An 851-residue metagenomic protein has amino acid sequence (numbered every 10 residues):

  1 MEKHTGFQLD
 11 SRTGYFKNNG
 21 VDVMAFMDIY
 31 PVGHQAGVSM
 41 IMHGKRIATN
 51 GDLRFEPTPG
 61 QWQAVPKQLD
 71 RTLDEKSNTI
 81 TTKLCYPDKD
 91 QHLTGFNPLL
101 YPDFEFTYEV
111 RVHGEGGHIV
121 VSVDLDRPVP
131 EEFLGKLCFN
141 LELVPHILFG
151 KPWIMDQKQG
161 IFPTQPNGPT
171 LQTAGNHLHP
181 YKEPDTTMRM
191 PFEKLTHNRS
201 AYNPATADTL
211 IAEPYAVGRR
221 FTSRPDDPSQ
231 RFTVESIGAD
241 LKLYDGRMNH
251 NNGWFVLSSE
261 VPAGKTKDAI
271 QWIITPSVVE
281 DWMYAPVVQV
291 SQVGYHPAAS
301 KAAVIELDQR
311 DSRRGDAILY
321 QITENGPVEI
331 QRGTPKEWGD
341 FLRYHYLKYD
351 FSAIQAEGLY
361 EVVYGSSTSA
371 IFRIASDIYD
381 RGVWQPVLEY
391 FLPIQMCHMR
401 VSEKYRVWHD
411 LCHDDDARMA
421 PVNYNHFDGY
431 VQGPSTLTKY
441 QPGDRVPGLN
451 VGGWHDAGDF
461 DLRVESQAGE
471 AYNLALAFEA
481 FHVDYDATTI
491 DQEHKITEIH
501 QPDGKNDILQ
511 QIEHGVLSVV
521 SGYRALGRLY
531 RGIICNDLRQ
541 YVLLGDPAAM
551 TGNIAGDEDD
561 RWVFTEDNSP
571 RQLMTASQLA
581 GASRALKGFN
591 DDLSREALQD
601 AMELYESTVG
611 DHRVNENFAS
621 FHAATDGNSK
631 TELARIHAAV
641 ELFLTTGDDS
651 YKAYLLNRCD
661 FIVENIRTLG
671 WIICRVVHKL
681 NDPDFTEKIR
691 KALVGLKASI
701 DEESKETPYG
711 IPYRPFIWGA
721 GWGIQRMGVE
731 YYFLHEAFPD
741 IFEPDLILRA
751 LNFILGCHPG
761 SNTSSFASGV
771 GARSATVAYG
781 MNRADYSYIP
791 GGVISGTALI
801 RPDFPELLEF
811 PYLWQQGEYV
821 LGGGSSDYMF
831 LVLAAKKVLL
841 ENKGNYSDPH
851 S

Functional and structural regions predicted by a protein language model:
M1-L73, G168-P204, T209: Beta-strand-rich N-terminal accessory domains
E56-P130: Extended, loop-rich substrate-binding clefts of extracytoplasmic carbohydrate-active enzymes
V120-G168, S366-I378: Acidic (Asp/Glu-rich), glycine- and aromatic
I147-I154, D281-S300, S369-V407: Low-complexity, Pro/Ser/Thr- and charge-rich linker/hinge segments at domain boundaries
P191-P225, S229, G238, V293 (+9 more regions): Aromatic (Trp/Tyr) and acidic
N198-W282, A835: Beta-strand-rich recognition/accessory modules
Q467, K505-Y530: Carboxylate/His-rich catalytic cores and anion/metal-binding grooves
L476-H514, D559-V563, G581-L598: Short coil/linker segments at helix-helix boundaries
